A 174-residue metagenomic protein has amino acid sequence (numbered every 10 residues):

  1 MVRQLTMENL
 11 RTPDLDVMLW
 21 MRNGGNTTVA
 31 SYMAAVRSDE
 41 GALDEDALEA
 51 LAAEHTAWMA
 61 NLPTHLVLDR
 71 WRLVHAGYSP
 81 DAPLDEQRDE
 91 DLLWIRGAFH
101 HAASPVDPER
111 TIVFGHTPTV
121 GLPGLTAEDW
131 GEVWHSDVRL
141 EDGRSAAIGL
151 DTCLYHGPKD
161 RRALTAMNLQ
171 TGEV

Functional and structural regions predicted by a protein language model:
M1-W20: Core catalytic region of metal-dependent phosphoesterases/phosphodiesterases, especially metallo-beta-lactamase-like
L19-G149, C153-K159: Acidic, His/Gly-enriched loop-helix segments that form or flank divalent-metal centers in metallo-dependent hydrolases
L68-R70, N168-E173: Short acidic-glycine loop/turn motifs at beta-strand connectors
D160-M167: Post-His helix in hydrolase/transferase enzymes
